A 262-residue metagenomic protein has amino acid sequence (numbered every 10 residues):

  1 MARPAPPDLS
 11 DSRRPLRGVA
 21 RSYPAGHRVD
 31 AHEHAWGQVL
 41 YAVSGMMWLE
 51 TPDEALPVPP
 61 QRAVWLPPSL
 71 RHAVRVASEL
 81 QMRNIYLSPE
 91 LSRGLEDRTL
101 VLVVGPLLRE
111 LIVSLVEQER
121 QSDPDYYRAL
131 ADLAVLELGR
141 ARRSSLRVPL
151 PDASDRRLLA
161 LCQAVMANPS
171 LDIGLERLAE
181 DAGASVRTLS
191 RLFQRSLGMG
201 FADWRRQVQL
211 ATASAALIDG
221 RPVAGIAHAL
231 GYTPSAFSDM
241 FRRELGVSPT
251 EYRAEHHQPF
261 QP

Functional and structural regions predicted by a protein language model:
M1-M46: Generic protein-terminus/edge-of-domain signal
V29, S44-E50, A63-V64, H72: Short beta-strand segments in beta-sandwich/barrel cores
D53-P68: Short acidic-glycine-tyrosine-enriched beta hairpin
S69-T99: Ligand-binding loop in jelly-roll beta-barrel domains
E119-A182, R195-Q207: Short, Lys/Arg-enriched, Trp-marked, Pro/Gly-tolerant hinge/linker segments that flank
D172, E176, A184, R195-S235 (+1 more regions): Terminal helix-turn-helix DNA-binding modules in bacterial transcription factors
F193-G200, M240-Y252: A secondary-structure capping/hinge motif
